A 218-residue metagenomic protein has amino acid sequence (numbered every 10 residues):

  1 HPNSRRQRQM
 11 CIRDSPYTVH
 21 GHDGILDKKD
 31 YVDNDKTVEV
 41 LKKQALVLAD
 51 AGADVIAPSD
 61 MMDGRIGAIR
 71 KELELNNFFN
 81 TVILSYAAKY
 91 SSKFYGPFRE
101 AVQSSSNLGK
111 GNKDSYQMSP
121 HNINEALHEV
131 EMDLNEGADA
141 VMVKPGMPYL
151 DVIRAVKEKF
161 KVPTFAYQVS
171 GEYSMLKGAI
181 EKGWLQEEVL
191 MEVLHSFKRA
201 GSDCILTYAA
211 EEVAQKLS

Functional and structural regions predicted by a protein language model:
H1-I12: Single conserved hydrophobic/aromatic residue that forms the stacking wall/gate of nucleotide- or nucleobase-binding
R13, G21, D35-T37, S59-V82 (+3 more regions): Active-site-adjacent beta->alpha loops and helix N-cap segments on the catalytic face of soluble alpha/beta enzymes
P16-V40, S104-L127, M175-V193: Active-site mouth loops of central-metabolism enzymes
K36-T37, D54-M62, Q117-E125, E129-E131 (+2 more regions): Catalytic beta/alpha-barrel core
L48, I69, D133, F197: Conserved, mostly hydrophobic/aromatic
G52-A53, L73-N80, Q103, G137-D139 (+2 more regions): Glycine-enriched alpha-helix->loop->beta-strand junction motifs that scaffold or abut catalytic
H121-I123, Q168-K182, E187-S218: Extended, intrinsically disordered, low-complexity segments
L134-E181, V189, S196: Helical hairpin unit composed of two closely spaced alpha helices linked by a short loop
